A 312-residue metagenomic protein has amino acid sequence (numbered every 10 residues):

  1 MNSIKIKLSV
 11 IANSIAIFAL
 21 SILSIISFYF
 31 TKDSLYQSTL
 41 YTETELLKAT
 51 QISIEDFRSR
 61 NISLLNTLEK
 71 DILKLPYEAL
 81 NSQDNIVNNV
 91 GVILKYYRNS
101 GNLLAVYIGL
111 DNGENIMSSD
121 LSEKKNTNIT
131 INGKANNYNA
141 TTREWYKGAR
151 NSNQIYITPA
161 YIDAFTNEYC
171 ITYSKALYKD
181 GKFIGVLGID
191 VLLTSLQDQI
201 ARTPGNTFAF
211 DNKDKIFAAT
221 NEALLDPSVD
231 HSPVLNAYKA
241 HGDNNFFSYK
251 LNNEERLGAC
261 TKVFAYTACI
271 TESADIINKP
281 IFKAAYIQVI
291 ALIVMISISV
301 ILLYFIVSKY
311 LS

Functional and structural regions predicted by a protein language model:
M1-Y41, V289-I301: Extreme N-terminal signal-anchor transmembrane helix of membrane signaling/transducer proteins, especially in bacteria
S9-V10, S27-F57, E78-N85, I277 (+4 more regions): Juxtamembrane interface helices immediately C-terminal to a transmembrane segment
Y41-A49, F57-Q154: Extracytoplasmic/periplasmic sensory segments of membrane signal-transduction proteins
D84-S100, K182, V186-L224: Solvent-exposed, extracytoplasmic
N99, S118-V191, L196-Q199, S248: Extracytoplasmic/periplasmic ligand-binding sensor regions of membrane-associated signaling proteins
V106, K175, T207-F208, D214 (+1 more regions): Generic short beta-strand
L110, Y178-K179, F210-D211: Short, acidic, Ser/Thr-enriched surface-loop or helix-capping motifs
Y178, K213, E222-V289: Extracellular/periplasmic juxtamembrane segments that couple receptor/chemosensory ectodomains to their
